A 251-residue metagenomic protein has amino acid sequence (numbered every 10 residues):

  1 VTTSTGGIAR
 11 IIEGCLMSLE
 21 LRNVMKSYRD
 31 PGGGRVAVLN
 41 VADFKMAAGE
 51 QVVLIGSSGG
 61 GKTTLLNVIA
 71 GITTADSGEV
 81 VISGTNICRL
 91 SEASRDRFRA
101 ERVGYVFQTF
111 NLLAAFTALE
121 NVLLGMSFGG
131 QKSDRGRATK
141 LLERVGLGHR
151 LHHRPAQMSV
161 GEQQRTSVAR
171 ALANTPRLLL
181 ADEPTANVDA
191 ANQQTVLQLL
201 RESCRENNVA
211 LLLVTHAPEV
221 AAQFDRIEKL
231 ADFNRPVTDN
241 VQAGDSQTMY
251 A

Functional and structural regions predicted by a protein language model:
I8-L16: Short, Lys/Arg-enriched N-terminal segments with co-localized hydrophobic residues within the first ~10-30 amino acids
S18-L19, V24-Q223, I227-L230: ABC family nucleotide-binding domain
D232-A251: Conserved beta-strand-loop-alpha-helix hinge in the C-terminal portion of ABC ATPase nucleotide-binding domains
